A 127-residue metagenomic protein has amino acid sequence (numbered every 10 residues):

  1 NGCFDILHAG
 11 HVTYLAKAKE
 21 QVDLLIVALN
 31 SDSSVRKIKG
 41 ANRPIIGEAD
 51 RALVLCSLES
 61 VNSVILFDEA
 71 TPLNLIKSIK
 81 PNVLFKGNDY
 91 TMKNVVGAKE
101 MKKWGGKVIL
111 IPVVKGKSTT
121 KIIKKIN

Functional and structural regions predicted by a protein language model:
N1-N127: Nucleotidyltransferase catalytic core that binds NTPs
